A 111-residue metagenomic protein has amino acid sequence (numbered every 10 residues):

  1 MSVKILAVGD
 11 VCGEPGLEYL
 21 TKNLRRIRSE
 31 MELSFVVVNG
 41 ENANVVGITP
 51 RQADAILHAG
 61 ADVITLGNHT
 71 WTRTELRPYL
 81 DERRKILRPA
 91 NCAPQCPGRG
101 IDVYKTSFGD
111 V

Functional and structural regions predicted by a protein language model:
M1-V111: Acidic, metal/ion-coordinating pockets
